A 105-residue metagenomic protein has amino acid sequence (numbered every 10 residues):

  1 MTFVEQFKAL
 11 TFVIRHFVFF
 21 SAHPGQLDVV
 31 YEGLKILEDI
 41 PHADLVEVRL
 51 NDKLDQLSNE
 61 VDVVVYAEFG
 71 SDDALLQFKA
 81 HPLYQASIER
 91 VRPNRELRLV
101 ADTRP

Functional and structural regions predicted by a protein language model:
M1-V63, G70-A80, T103-P105: Short S/T/G/P-rich N-terminal loop/turn motif that feeds into the first structured element of a domain
L37-H42, L83-E89, R95: A common structural junction motif
R90-P105: Charge-dense polyanion-binding interfaces
